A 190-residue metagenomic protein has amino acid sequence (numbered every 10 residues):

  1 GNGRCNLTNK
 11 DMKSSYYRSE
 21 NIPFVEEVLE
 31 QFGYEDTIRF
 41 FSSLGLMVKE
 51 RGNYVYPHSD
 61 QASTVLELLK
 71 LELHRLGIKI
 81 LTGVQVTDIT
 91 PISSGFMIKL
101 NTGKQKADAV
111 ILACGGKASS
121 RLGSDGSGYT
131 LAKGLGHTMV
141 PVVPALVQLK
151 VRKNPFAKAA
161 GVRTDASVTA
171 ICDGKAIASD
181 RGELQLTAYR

Functional and structural regions predicted by a protein language model:
N2, K10-M12, I22, Q61 (+2 more regions): Short capping/connector residues at structural and topological boundaries
N2-G52: Glycine-rich active-site loop/strand segments that organize a redox cofactor
G3, G52-Y54, S94, Y189: Beta-strand-connecting loop/turn residues
N6-T8, Y16, P57-S59, T64 (+2 more regions): Short active-site-adjacent helix-start/loop capping segments
R18, E30-T37, H58-L66, D125-G128 (+1 more regions): Generic structural signal for well-ordered, non-membrane alpha-helical segments in soluble metabolic enzymes
F24-V28, V55-D60, C114-L122: Flexible, glycine/proline-enriched loop segments at strand-loop-helix junctions that form or flank small-ligand binding
E50-D60, A145-K150: Short linear loop/turn motifs
S63-T64, L68-Y189: Predominantly flavin-linked oxidoreductase catalytic cores and closely associated redox partners
